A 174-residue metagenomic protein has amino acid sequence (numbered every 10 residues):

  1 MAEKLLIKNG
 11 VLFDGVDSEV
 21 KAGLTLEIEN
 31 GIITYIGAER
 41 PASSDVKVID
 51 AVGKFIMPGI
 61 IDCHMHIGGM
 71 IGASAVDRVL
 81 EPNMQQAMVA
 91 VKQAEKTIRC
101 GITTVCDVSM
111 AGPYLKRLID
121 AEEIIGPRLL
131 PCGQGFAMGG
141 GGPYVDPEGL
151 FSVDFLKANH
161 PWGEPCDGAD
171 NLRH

Functional and structural regions predicted by a protein language model:
M1-S43: N-terminal metal-binding scaffold of metallo-dependent hydrolase/deaminase domains
L6, V46-D50, P131: Conserved beta-strand scaffold positions in the cores of enzyme catalytic domains, especially in NTP/NDP-utilizing
I7, I28, D50-A51, D62: Short, acidic, Ser/Thr-enriched surface-loop or helix-capping motifs
D14, S109, G133: Residues that line or immediately flank small-molecule/substrate-binding pockets and catalytic motifs
L24-T25, V46-K47, P127: Extracytoplasmic/periplasmic beta-strand context in beta-sandwich domains, especially the cupredoxin/COX2 CuA-binding
E39-M57: Active-site metal-binding motif and surrounding structural segment of the metallo-beta-lactamase
K54-A121, G140-V145: Metal-associated gating/positioning segment near the N- to mid-region
E123-H174: Metal-coordinating catalytic core of metallo-dependent amide/deamination hydrolases
